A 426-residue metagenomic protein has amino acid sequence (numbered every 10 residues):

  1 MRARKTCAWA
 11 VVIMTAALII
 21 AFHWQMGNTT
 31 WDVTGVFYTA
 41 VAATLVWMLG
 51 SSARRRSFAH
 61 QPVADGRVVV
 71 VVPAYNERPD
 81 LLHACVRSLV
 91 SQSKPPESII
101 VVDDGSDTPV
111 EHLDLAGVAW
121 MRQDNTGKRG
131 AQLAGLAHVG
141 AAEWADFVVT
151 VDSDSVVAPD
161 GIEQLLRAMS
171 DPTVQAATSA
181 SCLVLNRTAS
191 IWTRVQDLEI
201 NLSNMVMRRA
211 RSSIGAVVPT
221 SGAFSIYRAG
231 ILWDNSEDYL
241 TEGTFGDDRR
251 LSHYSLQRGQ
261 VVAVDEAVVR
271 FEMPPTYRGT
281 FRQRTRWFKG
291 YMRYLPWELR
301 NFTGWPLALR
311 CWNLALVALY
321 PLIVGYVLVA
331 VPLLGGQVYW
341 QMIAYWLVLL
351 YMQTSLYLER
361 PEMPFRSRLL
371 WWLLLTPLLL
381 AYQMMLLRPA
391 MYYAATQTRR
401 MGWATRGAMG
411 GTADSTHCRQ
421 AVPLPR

Functional and structural regions predicted by a protein language model:
L18-A40, M48-R54, P62-V63, L316-R400: Membrane-embedded multi-pass helical conduit in multi-pass membrane proteins, especially envelope-biosynthetic
R87-P96: Short, acidic, metal-binding catalytic loop of nucleotide-sugar glycosyltransferases
P95, D103-E111, D124-T126, S155-V156: A conserved acidic beta->alpha catalytic loop
T108, D152-A168: Acidic donor-binding/catalytic loop of UDP-sugar-dependent glycosyltransferases, especially processive GT2
Q123-V139: Glycine-rich, basic loop-to-helix element that forms the pyrophosphate-binding segment of sugar-nucleotide handling
V148: Short aromatic/hydrophobic "clamp" motif used to bind/position activated sugar donors
M169-M205, L240-T244, R249-R310: Catalytic donor/gating beta->alpha subdomain of glycosyltransferases that bind UDP-sugars
P219-S236: Conserved nucleotide-sugar donor-binding and metal-coordinating catalytic region shared by glycosyltransferases
